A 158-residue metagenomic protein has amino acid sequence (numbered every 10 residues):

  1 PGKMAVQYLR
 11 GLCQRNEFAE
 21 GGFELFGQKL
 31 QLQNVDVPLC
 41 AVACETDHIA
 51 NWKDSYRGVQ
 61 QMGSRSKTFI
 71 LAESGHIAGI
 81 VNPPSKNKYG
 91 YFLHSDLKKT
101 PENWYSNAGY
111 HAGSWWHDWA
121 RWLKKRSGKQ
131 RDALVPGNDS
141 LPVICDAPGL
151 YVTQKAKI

Functional and structural regions predicted by a protein language model:
P1-Q31, V37, Y105, Y110-I158: Alpha/beta-hydrolase
L9, D47-A50: Glycine-/small-residue-rich active-site loops that bind phosphorylated ligands and cofactors
L32-V35, Q61-S64: Short, conserved loop/helix-junction motifs that constitute active-site signature segments in enzyme catalytic cores
A41-A43, D47: Short beta-strand/loop motif that positions the catalytic acidic residue of the alpha/beta-hydrolase fold
N51-Q61, E73: Short alpha-helix in the alpha/beta-hydrolase fold that links the catalytic acid
K53, I80-P83, R131: Short conserved micro-motifs at the rims of enzyme active sites and ligand-binding pockets
K67: Short, conserved active-site loop motifs that form the nucleotide-linked donor/cofactor pocket
A72-Y91, S95-L97, E102, A120 (+1 more regions): Histidine-bearing beta->alpha loop at or near hydrolase active sites
